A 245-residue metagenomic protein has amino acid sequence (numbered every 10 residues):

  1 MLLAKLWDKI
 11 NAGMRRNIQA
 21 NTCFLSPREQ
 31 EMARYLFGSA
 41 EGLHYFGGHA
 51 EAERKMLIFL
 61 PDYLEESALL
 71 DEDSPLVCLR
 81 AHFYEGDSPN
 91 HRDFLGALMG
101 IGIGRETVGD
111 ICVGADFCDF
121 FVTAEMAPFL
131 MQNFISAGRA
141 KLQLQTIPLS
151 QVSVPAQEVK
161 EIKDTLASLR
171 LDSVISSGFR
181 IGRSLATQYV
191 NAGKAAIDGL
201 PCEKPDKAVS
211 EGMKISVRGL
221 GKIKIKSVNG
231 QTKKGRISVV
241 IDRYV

Functional and structural regions predicted by a protein language model:
M1-G178, P201, A208, K214 (+1 more regions): Ferredoxin-like alpha/beta domains used as RNA- or RNAP-binding modules
I175-S176, G182, K194: Internal, well-folded beta-alpha domain core
Y189-V190, V209: Short, well-ordered loop/turn sites that connect or cap secondary structure elements
A192-L200: Short, structured beta-strand/loop micro-motifs enriched in basic residues and often containing a Trp
A196, K207-S210: Short secondary-structure transition/capping segments
